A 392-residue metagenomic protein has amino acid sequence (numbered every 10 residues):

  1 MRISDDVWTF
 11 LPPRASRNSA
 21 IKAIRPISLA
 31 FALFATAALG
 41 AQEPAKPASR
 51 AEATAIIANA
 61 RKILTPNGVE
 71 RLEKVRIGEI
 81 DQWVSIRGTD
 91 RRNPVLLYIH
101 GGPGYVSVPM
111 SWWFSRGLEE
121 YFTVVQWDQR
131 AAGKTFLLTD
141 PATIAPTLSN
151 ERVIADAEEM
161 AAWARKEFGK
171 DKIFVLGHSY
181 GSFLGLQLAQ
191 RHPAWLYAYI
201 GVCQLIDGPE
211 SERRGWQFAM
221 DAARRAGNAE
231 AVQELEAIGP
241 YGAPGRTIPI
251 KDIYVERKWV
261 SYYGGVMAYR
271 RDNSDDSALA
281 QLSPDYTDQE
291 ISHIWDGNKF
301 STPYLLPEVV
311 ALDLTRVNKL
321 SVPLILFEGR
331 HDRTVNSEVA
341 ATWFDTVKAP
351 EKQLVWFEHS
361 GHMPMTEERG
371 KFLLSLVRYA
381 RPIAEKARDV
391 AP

Functional and structural regions predicted by a protein language model:
N93-P94, G102-W112, Y121, G133: Short substrate-entry loop that stabilizes the transition state in hydrolases
E119-L137: Conserved alpha/beta-hydrolase
R152-K172: Conserved acidic catalytic loop of the alpha/beta-hydrolase fold
F183, A194-A243: A catalytic-pocket lid/entrance helix-loop region that shapes and gates access to the active site across common
A226-T315, V322: Alpha/beta-hydrolase
L320, L326-E328: Short beta-strand/loop motif that positions the catalytic acidic residue of the alpha/beta-hydrolase fold
R333-V339: Conserved alpha/beta-hydrolase "acid-adjacent" motif
Q353, E358-P392: Catalytic active-site module of serine/aspartate enzymes centered on a nucleophile-bearing elbow/loop
